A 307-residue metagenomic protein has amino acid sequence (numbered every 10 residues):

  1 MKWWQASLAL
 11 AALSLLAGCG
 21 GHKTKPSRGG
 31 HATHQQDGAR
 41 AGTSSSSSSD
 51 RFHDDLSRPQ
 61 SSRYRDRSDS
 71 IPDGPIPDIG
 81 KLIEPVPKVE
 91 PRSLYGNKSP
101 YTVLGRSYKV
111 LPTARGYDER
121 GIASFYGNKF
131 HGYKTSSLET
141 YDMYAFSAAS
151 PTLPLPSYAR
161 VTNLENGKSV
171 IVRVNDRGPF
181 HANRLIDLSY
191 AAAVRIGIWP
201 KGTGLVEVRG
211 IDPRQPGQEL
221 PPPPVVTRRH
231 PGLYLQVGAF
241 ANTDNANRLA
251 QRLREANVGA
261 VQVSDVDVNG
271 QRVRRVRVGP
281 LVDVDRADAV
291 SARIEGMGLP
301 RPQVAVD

Functional and structural regions predicted by a protein language model:
M1-C19: Sec-dependent bacterial lipoprotein signal peptides
M1-W3, M143, M297: Detector for methionine-enriched segments
W3-A6, L220, V263, V304: Intrinsic disorder/low-complexity segments enriched in polar/small residues
L15, Q236, R277: Conserved Rossmann-like nucleotide-binding pocket used by diverse enzymes that bind dinucleotide cofactors
C19-Y158, T162-Y234, A239, N245 (+2 more regions): Secreted/periplasmic proteins
A241-D307: Extracytoplasmic
